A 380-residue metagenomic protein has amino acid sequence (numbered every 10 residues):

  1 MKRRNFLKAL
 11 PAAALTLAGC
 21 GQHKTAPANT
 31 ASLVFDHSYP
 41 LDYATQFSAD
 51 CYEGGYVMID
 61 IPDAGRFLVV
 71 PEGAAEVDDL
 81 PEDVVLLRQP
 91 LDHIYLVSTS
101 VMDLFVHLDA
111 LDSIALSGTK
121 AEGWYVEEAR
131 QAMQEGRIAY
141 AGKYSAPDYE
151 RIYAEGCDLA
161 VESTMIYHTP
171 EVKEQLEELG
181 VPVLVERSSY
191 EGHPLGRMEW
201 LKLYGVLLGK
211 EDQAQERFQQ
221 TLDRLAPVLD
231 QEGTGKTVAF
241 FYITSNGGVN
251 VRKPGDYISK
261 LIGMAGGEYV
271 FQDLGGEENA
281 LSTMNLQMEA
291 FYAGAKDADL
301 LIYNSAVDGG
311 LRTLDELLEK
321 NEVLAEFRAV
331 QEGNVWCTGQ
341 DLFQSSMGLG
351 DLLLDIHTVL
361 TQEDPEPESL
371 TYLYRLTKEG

Functional and structural regions predicted by a protein language model:
K2, C20-M102, Q213-F240, D364-G380: Bacterial Sec-exported substrate-binding components of ABC uptake systems
R3-L7: N-terminal export leaders
V57-I61, G65-Y153, L159-M165: A short, structured surface patch at a secondary-structure boundary
D92, S100-M102, V106, S117-E128 (+3 more regions): Extracytoplasmic ligand-binding site segments that recognize negatively charged/polar headgroups
Y149-M165, V181, F291, A295-L301: Proline-aspartate-enriched helix->loop->beta-strand connector
P194-Q219, L300-G380: Structured C-terminal subdomain patch of bacterial secreted/periplasmic proteins
Q231-R312: Flexible, glycine-rich surface segments
